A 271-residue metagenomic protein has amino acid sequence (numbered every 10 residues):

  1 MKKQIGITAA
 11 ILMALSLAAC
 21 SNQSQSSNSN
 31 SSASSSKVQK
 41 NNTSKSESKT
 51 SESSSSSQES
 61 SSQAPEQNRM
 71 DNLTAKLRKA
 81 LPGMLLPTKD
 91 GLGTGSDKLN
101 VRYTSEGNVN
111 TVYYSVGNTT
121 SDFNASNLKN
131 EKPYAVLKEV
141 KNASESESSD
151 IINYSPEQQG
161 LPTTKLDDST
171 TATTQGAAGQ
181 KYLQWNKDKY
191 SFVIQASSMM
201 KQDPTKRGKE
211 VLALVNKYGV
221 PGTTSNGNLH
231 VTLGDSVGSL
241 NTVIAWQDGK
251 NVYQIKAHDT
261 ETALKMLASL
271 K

Functional and structural regions predicted by a protein language model:
M1-Q4: Positively charged n-region of N-terminal signal peptides that target proteins for export
G6-A9, S21-Y154: N-terminal, intrinsically disordered, polar/charged segments of Gram-positive cell-envelope systems that serve as
S16-A19: C-terminal motif of bacterial Sec signal peptides marking the signal peptidase cleavage site
S149-A177, V211-L240: Short Gly/Thr-rich strand-loop-strand
Q159-L166, T173-A177, Y182-W185, F192-D203: Glycine- and small hydrophobic-enriched segments that form the cores of compact globular domains
K181-W185, N241-Q247: Short, surface-exposed beta-strand/loop micro-motifs that present aromatic residues
K189-S197, K250-A257: Short, well-ordered beta-strand elements
M200-N226, G249, K256-K271: Surface-exposed amphipathic alpha-helical segments
